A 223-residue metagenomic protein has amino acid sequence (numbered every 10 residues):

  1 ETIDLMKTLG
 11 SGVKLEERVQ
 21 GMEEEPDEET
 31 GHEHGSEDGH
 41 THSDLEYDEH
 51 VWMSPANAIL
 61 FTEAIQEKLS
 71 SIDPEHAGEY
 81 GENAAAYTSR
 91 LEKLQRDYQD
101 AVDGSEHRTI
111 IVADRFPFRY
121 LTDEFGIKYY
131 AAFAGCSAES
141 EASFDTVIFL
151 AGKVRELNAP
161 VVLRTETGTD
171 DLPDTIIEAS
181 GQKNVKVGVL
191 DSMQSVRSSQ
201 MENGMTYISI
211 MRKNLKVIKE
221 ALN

Functional and structural regions predicted by a protein language model:
E1-N223: Extracytoplasmic metal-acquisition and chelation regions
